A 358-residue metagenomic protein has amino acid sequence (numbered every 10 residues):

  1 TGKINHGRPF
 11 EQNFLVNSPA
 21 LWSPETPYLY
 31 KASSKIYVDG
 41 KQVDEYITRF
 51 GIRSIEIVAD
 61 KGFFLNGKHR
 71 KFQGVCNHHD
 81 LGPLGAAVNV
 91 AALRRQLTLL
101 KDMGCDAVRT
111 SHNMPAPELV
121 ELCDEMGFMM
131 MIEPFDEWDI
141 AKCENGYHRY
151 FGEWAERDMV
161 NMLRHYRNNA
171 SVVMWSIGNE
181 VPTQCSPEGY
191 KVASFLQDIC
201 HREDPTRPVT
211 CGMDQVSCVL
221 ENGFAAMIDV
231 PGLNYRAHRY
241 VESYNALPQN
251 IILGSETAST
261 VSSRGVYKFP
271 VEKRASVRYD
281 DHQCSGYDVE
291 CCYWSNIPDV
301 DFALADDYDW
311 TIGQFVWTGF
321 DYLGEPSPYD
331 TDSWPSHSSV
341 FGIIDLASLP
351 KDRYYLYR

Functional and structural regions predicted by a protein language model:
T1-M130, D158-R164, N168, V173-M174 (+3 more regions): Secreted/periplasmic carbohydrate-active enzymes, especially glycoside hydrolases
A20, P24, C76-A91, L99 (+8 more regions): The substrate-binding groove and active-site-proximal loops of carbohydrate-active enzymes, especially glycoside
K71-G74, A107-T110, M129-I132, V173-I177 (+4 more regions): Structural recognition of the beta-strand scaffold that forms the well-ordered cores of secreted hydrolase catalytic
M114-P117, M213-C218, R236-R239: Short acidic loop-to-helix transition motifs that present clustered carboxylates
P117, D139-I140, Q184, S217-V219 (+2 more regions): Generic structural signal for helix capping and beta-alpha/helix-loop junctions
V120-M131, C143-E156, E188-V192, P270-R274 (+1 more regions): Aromatic- and acidic-residue-enriched segments that line the glycan-binding/catalytic groove of carbohydrate-active
F151-N169, R202, R236: An active-site-proximal structural segment forming one wall of the substrate-binding cleft that immediately precedes
V173-W175, K191-R202, T210, G223-A225 (+1 more regions): Substrate-binding clefts and catalytic carboxylate motifs of secreted carbohydrate-active enzymes
